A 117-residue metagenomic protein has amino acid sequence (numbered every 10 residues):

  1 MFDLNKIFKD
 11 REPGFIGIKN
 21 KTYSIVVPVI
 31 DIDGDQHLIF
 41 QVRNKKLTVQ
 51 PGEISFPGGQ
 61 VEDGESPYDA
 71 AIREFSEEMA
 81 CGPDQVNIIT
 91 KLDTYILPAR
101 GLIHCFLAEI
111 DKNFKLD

Functional and structural regions predicted by a protein language model:
M1-G17: Entry/capping segment at the start of metal-dependent catalytic domains with acidic active-site entry clusters
F8, L38, R43, E53 (+2 more regions): Generic, low-specificity signal for short hydrophobic/alpha-helical stretches with a mild N-terminal bias, encompassing
R11-E12, I39-Q41, K46, R73 (+2 more regions): Sparse, context-dependent recognition of short Cys/His-centered cofactor- or disulfide-binding micro-motifs
F15-F56: N-terminal strand-loop-strand
Q60-D117: Unchanged
